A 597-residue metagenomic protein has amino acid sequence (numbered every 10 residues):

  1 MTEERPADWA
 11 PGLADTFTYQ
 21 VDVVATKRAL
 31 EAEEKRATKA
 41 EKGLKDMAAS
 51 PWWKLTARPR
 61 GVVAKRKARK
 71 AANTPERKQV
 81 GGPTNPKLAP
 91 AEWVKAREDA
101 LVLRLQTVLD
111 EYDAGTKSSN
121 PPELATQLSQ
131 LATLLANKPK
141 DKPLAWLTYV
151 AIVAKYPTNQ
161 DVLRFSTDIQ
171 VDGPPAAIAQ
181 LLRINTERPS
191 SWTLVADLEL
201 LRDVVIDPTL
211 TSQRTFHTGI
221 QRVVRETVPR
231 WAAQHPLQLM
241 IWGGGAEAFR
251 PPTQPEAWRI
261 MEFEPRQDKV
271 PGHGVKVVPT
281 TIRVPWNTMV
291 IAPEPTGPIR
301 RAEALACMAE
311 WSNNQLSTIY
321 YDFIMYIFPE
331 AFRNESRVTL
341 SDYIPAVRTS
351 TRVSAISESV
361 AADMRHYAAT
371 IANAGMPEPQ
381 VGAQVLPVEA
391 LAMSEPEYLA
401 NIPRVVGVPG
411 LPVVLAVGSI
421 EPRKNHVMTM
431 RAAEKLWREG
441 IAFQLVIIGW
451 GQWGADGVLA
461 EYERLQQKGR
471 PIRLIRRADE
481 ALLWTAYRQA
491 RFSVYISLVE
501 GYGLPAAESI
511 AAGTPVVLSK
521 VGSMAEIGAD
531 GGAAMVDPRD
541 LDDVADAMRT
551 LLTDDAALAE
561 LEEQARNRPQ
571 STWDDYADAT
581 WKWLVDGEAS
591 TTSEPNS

Functional and structural regions predicted by a protein language model:
T2-A29, E33, A40, A64-S597: Carbohydrate transferase catalytic cores enriched for Leloir-type hexosyltransferases
T38, K45, A49-W52, E563: Alpha-helical coiled-coil oligomerization motifs
